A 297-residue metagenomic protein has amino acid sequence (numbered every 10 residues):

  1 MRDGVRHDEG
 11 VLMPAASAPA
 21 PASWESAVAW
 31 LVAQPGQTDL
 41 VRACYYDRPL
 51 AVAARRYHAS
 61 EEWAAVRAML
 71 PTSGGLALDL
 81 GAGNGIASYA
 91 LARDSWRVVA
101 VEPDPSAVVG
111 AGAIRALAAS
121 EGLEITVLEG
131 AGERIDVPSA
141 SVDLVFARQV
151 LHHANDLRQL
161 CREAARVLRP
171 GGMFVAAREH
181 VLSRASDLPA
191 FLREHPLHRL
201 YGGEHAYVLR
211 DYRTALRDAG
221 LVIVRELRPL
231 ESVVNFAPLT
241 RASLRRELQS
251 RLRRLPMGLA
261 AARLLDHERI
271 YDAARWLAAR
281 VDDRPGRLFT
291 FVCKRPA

Functional and structural regions predicted by a protein language model:
G4-T72, A90: Conserved class I S-adenosyl-L-methionine
G74-G83: Conserved class I S-adenosyl-L-methionine
N84-R134: Class I SAM-dependent methyltransferase SAM/SAH-binding core
V127, R225, L230-A297: A C-terminal cap/extension of S-adenosyl-L-methionine-dependent methyltransferases that defines the acceptor-substrate
F146: A conserved beta-strand element that flanks and buttresses the S-adenosyl-L-methionine
R158-P170: A short glycine-rich, Lys/Arg-flanked "PGG" loop and its adjoining helix->strand segment in the class I
M173-H198: Conserved class I S-adenosyl-L-methionine
H195-D211: Acceptor-substrate binding/catalytic loop of class I
